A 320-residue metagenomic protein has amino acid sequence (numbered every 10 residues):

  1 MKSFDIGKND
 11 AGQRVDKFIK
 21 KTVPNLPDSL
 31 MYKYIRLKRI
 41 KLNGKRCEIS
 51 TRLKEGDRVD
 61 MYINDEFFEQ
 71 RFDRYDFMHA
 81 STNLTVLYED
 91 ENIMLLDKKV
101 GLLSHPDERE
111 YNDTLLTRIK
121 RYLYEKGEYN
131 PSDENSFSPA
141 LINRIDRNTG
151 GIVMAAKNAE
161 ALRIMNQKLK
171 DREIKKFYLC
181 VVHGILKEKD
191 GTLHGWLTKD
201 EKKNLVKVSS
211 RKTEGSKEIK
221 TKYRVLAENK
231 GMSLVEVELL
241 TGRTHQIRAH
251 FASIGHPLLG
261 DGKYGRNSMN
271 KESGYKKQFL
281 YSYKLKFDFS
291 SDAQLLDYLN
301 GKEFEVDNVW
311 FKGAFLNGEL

Functional and structural regions predicted by a protein language model:
M1-E201, E305, K312-L316: RNA pseudouridine synthases
M1-K33, A80-L84, K207, T213-K220 (+3 more regions): Pseudouridine synthases involved in rRNA/tRNA modification
N43-E48, G231-L234, E272: Short alpha-helix capping/helix-loop boundary micro-motifs
L102-H105, L205-V206, S233: Short small-residue beta-strand/loop micro-motif enriched in glycine and branched aliphatics
L162, L169, N204-V208, R224-V225: Charged, low-complexity, helix-prone segments enriched in Lys/Glu/Asp/Gln
E236-E238: Polynucleotide-recognition surfaces of large bacterial nucleic-acid defense/processing enzymes
